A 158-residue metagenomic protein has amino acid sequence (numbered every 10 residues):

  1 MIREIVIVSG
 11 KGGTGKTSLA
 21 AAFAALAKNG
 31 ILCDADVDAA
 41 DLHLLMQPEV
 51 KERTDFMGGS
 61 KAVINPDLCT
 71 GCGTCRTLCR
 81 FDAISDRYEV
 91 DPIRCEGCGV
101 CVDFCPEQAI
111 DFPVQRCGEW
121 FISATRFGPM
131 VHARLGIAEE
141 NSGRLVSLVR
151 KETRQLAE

Functional and structural regions predicted by a protein language model:
M1-A27: Walker A (P-loop) phosphate-binding motif
I2-I5, L26-A27, C33, V146-E158: P-loop NTP-binding module
N29-H43, V114-W120: Short beta-strand-centered segment that lines the nucleotide-binding/catalytic pocket of NTP-utilizing
A40-G59, I122-G128: P-loop NTPase switch/communication element
Q47-T77, F81, D86-R87: Cys/His-rich Zn2+-binding cysteine-cluster or related metal-binding knuckle/ribbon modules and their
T74-V90, V100-R116: Iron-sulfur cluster-binding cysteine motifs and their immediate structural context in ferredoxin-like electron-transfer
A83-E89, I93-R94, V102, G136-E158: Phosphate-binding/switch loop-helix module in NTP-utilizing enzymes
Q108-R134, E139, G143-L148: Short, compositionally biased "basic patch" segments
